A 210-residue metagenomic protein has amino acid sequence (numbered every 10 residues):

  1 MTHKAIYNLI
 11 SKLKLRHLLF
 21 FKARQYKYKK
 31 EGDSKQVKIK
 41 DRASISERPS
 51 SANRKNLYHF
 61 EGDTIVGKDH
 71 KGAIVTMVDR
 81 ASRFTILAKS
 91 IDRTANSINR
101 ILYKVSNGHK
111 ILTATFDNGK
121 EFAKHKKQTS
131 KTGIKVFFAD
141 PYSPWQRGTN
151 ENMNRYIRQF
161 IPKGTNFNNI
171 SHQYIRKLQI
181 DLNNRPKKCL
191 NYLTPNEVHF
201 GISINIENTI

Functional and structural regions predicted by a protein language model:
M1-A52: Basic, flexible linker segments flanking DNA-binding modules in nucleic acid-interacting mobile-element proteins
I6, D63, M77, R83 (+5 more regions): Mobile genetic element proteins and their domesticated derivatives, centered on retroelements and DNA transposons
L57-G67: Two-metal-ion RNase H-like nuclease active-site motif
G67-A73: Short, flexible loop/turn motifs enriched in small residues
H70, L87-G108: Active-site beta-loop-alpha junctions of metal-dependent nucleic acid enzymes, especially the RNase H-like/DDE
R83-A88, F138, K163: Short small-residue beta-strand/loop micro-motif enriched in glycine and branched aliphatics
F116-N118, A123-K126, K131, F138-Q159 (+1 more regions): RNase H-like two-metal-ion nuclease catalytic core shared by retroviral integrases and related mobile-element nucleases
K163-I210: C-terminal domain-tail junction helix/linker
